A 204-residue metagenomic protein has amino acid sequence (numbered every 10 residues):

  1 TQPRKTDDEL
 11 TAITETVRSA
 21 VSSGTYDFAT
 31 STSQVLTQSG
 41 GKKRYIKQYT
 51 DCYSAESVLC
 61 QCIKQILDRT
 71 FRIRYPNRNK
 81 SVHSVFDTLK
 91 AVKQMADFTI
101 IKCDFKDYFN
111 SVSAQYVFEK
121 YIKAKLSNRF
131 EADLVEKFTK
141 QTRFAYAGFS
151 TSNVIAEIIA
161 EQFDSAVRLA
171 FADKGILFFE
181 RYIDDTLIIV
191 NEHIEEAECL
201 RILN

Functional and structural regions predicted by a protein language model:
T1-E119: Conserved two-metal-ion catalytic palm core of "right-hand" nucleic acid polymerases, unifying RNA-dependent RNA
A91-I183, L187-I202: Conserved polymerase palm-domain catalytic core
